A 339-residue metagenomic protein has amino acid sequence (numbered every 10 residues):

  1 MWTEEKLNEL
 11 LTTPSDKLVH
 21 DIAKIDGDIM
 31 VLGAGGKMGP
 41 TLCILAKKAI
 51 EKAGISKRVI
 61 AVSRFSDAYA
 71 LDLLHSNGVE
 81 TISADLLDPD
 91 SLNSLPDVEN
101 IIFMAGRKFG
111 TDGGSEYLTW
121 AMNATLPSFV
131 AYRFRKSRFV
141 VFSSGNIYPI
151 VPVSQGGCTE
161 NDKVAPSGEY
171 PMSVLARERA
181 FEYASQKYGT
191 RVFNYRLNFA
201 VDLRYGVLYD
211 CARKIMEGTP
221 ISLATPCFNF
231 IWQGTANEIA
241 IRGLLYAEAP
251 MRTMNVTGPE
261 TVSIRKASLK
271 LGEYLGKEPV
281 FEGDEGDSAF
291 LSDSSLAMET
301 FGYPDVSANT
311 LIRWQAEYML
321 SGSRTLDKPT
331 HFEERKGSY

Functional and structural regions predicted by a protein language model:
W2-I22, A308-Y339: Amphipathic terminal alpha-helices
D28, N100-F103, K108, T125-E169: Conserved Rossmann-fold NAD(P)-dependent oxidoreductase catalytic core, especially the SDR/UDP-sugar
D28-K48: N-terminal Rossmann NAD(P)H-binding glycine-rich loop of SDR-like oxidoreductase domains
P40, F65-Y69, L73-M122: NAD(P)H-binding glycine-rich loop region in Rossmannoid oxidoreductase-like domains and their noncatalytic homologs
E51-Y69: Conserved glycine-rich Rossmann-like NAD(P)H-binding loop of the short-chain dehydrogenase/reductase
S115, T119-P127, V140, S173-V174: Short alpha-helix in the Rossmann-fold core of NAD(P)-dependent oxidoreductases
S167-E169, L175-N229, Q233-T235, L271: NAD(P)-dependent short-chain dehydrogenase/reductase
T219, P226, I239-S294, K336-G337: Mid/C-terminal beta-alpha module of Rossmann-like enzyme folds, strongest in SDR-family dehydrogenases/epimerases
